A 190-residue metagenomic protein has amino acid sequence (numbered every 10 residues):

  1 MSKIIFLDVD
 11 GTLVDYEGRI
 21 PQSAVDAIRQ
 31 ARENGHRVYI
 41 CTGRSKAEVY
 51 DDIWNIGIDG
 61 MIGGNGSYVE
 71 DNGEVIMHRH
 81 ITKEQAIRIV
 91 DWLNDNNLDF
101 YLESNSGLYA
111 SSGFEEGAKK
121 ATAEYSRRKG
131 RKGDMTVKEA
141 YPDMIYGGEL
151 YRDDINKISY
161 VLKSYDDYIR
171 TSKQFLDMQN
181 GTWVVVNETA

Functional and structural regions predicted by a protein language model:
M1, D10, I40-D52, V161-S164: N-terminal-biased segments
M1-S2, G63: Short, small/polar residue-rich loop motifs at catalytic or cofactor-binding pockets
S2-G18, I40, I89: Asp-based phosphoryl-transfer active-site loop
V25-S126: Active-site phosphate-binding/coordination module
G107-A190: Conserved acidic, metal-coordinating active-site core of Asp-based, Mg2+-dependent phosphoryl-transfer enzymes
